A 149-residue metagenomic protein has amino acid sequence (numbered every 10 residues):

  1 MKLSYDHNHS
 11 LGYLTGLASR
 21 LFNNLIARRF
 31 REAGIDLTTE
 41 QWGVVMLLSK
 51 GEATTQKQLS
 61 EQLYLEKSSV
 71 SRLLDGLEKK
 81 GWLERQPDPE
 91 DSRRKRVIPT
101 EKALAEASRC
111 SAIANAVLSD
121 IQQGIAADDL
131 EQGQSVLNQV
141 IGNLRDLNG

Functional and structural regions predicted by a protein language model:
M1-A33: N-terminal leader segment of winged-helix/HTH proteins
M1-S4, A127-G149: C-terminal regulatory/oligomerization modules of transcriptional regulators
H7, E40-Q41, K102: N-terminal positioning helix adjacent to the helix-turn-helix/winged-helix DNA-binding module
R20, N24-S69: N-terminal helix-turn-helix DNA-binding core of bacterial DNA-binding proteins
N23, S71-R72, G76, S92 (+1 more regions): A structural preference for long, well-packed, hydrophobic secondary-structure segments
A53, Q58, Q62, D75-S135: Charged, amphipathic alpha-helical coiled-coil/dimerization segments
